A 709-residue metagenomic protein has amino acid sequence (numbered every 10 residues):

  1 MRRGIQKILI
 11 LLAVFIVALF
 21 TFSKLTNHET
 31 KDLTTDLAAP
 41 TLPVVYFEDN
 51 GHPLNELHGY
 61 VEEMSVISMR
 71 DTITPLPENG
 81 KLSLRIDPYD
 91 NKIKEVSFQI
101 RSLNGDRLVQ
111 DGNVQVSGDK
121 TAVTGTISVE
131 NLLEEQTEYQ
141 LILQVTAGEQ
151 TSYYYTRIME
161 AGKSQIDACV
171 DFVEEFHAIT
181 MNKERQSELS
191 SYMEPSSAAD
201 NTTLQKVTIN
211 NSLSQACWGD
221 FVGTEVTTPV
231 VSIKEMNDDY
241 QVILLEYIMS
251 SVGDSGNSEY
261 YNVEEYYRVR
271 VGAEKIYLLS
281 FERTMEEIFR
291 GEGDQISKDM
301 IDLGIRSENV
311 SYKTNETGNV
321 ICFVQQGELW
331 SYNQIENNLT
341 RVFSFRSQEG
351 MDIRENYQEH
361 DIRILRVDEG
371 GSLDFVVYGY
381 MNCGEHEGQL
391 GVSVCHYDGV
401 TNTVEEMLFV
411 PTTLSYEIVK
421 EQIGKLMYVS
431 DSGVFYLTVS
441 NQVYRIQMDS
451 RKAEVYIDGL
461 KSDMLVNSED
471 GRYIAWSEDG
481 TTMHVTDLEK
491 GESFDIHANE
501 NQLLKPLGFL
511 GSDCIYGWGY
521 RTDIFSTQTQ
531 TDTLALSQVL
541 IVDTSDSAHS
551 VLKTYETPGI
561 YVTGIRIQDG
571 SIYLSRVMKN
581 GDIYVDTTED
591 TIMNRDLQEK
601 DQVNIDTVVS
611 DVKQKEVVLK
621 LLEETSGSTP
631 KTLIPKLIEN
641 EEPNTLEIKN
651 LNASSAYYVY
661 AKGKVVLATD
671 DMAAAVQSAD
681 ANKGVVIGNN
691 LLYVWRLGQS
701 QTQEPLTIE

Functional and structural regions predicted by a protein language model:
M1-I16: N-terminal Sec-pathway targeting helices
F20-T30, I67-S83, K94-G118, T126-Q140 (+2 more regions): Surface-exposed, charged secondary-structure patches
L37-S97, D106, E138-D220, I296-N338 (+13 more regions): Core segments of small alpha/beta cavity-forming domains
L103-T121, F343-Q348, L408-T412: Solvent-exposed serine/threonine-rich low-complexity stretches and specific carbohydrate-binding patches
E235-M249, G371-V377, C514-G519, I572-R576: A short hydrophobic beta-strand element
Y240-E282: Exposed beta-sheet edge and beta->alpha loop/turn motif
Q334-N337, D398-V400, Q447-R451, D487-G491 (+1 more regions): Short loop/turn segments that connect beta-strands within beta-propeller blades
K461-S462, F494-P506, S547-Q568: Conserved blade-ending motifs and adjacent loop-strand segments that build the rim/top face of beta-propeller domains
